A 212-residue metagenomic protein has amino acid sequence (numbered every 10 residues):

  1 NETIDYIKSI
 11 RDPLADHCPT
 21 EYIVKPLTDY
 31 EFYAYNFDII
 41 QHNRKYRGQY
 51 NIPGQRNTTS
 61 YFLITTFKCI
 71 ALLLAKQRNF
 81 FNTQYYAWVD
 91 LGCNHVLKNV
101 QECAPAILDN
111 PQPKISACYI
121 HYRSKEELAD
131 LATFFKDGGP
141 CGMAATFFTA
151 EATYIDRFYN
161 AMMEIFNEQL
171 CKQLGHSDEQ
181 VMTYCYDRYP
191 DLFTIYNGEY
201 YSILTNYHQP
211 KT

Functional and structural regions predicted by a protein language model:
N1-S9, K125-E127: Short, charged/polar "capping" segments at the starts of alpha-helices and the immediately preceding loops
D5-F80: Active-site-proximal specificity loops/subdomain of glycosyltransferases
D12-I23, Q112-P113, D187-Y196: Structural alpha-beta junctions
P26-D29, K76, C93-H95, Y119-Y122 (+2 more regions): Short, flexible loop/turn elements at secondary-structure junctions
S60, I64-C118: GT-A fold catalytic core of metal-dependent nucleotide-sugar glycosyltransferases, centered on the diacidic
T83, L97-E102, E127-A132, N160-A161: A short secondary-structure junction signal
H95-N99, A117, D137-T212: Catalytic core and acceptor-binding pocket of nucleotide-sugar-dependent glycosyltransferases
I115-L131: Short beta-strand-to-loop element that shapes/binds the nucleotide-sugar donor at the catalytic cleft/hinge
